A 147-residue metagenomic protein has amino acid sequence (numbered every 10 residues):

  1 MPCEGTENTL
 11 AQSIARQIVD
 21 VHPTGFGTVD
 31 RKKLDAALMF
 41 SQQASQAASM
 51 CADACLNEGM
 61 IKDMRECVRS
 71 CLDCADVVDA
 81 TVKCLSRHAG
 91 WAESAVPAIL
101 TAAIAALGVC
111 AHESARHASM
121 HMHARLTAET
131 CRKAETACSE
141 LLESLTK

Functional and structural regions predicted by a protein language model:
P2-K147: Amphipathic alpha-helical hairpins
